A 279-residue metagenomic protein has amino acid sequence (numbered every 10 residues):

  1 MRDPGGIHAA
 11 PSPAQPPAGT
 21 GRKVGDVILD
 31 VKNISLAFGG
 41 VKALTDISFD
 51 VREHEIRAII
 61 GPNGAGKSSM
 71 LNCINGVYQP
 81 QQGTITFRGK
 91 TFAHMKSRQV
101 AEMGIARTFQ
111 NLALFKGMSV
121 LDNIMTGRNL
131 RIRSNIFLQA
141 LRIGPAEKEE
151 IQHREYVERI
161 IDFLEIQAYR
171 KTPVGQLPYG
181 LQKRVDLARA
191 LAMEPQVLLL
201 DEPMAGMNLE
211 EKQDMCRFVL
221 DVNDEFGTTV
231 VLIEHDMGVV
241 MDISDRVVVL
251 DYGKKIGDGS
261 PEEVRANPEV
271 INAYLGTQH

Functional and structural regions predicted by a protein language model:
R2, H8-H279: Glycine-rich phosphate-binding loops of nucleotide-dependent enzymes
